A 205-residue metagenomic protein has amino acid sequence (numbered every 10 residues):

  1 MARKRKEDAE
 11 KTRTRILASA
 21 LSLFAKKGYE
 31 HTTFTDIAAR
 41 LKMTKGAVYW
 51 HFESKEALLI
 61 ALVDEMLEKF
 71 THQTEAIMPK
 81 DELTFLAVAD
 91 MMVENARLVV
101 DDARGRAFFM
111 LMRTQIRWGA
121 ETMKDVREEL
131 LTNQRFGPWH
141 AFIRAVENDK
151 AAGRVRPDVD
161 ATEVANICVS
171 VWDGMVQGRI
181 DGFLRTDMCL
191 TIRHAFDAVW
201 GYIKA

Functional and structural regions predicted by a protein language model:
M1-K27, H31-M43, E56-I60: Basic, helix-initiating cap at the start of DNA-binding domains
A25, Y49-E53, A61, E65: Base-recognition residues in the alpha-helical recognition helix of bacterial helix-turn-helix
K26-E30, K80-D81, D102, A152: Short coil/turn segments at alpha/beta junctions that flank glycine-rich nucleotide-binding fingerprints
G46: Key DNA-contact positions within bacterial/archaeal DNA-binding proteins
A61, E75-A107, A161, A165-C168: Hydrophobic alpha-helical connector segments
T71, E75, L86, D90 (+4 more regions): Amphipathic alpha-helical packing segments from all-alpha helical-bundle domains
A87, V100-E129: Amphipathic alpha-helical segments used for helix-helix packing
L98-D101, W118, W139, R144 (+4 more regions): Amphipathic C-terminal alpha-helical segment
